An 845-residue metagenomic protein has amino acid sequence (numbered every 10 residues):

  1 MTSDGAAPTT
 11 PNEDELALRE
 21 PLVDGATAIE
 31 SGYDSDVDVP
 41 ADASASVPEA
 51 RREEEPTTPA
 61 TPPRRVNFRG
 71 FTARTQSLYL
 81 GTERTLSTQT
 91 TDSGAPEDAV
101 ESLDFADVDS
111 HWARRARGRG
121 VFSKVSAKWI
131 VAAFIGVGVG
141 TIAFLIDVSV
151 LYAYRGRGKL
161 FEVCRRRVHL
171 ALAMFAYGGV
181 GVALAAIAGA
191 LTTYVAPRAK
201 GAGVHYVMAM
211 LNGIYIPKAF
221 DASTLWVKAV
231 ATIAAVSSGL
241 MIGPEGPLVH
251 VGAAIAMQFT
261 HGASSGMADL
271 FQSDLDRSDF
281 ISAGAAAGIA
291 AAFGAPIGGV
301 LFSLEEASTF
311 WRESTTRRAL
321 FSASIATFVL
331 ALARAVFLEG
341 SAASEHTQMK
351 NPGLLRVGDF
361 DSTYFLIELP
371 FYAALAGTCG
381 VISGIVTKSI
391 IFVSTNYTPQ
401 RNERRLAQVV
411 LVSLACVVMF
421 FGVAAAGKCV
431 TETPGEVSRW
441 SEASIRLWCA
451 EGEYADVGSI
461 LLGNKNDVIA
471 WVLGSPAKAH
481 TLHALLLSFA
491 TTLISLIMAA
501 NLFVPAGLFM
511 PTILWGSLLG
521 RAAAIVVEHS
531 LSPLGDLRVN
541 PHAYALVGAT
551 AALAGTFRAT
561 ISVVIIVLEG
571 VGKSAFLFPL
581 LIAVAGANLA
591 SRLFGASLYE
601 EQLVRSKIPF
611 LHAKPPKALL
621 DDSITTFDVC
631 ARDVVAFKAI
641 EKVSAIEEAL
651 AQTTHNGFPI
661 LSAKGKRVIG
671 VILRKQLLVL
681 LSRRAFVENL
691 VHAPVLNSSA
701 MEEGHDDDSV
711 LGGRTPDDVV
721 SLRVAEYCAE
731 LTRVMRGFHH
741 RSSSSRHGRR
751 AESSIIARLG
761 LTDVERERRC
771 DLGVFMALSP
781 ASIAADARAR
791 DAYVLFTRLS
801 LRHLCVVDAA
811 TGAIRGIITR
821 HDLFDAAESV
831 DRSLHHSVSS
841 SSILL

Functional and structural regions predicted by a protein language model:
M1-D4, I843-L845: A positional/structural detector of protein chain ends, strongest at the extreme C-terminus and weakly at the extreme
T2-K664, V668-L690, P694-T762, R768-M776 (+1 more regions): Alpha-helical transmembrane segments and immediately membrane-proximal extracytoplasmic
C630, M776-D786, D791-L795: C-terminal accessory/binding modules appended to enzymatic or scaffolding proteins
A649-Q652, L795-S800: Short loop/turn motifs at secondary-structure junctions and domain boundaries
P659, H803-V806: Short hydrophobic alpha-helical runs that function as membrane-insertion/retention elements
G670-L677, R815-F824: Short hydrophobic beta-strand motif reused across regulatory alpha/beta modules
L801-H803, T811: Conserved tryptophan-centered aromatic signature that marks the ligand-binding surface of SH3 and related Trp-rich
H821-L845: Juxtadomain coupling helices with adjacent low-complexity linkers
